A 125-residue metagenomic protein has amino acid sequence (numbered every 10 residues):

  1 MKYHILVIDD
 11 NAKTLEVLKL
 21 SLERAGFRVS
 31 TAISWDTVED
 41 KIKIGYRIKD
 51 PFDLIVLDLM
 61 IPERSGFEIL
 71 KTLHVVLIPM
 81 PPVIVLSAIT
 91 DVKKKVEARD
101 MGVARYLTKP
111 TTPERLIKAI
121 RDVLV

Functional and structural regions predicted by a protein language model:
T31-L54: Acidic, metal-coordinating helix/loop segments flanking the phosphotransfer/catalytic sites of two-component signaling
S34, S65-E68: Acidic catalytic/metal-coordinating carboxylates
I55, L59-M60: The short loop immediately C-terminal to the conserved phospho-acceptor aspartate in CheY-like receiver
I61-P62, V76, D91, K109-P110: The feature encodes the CheY-like receiver
F67-P79: Short amphipathic alpha-helix used as the core "switch/output" element in two-component signaling
E68, T90-R105, K118: Alpha4 helix (beta4-alpha4-beta5 surface) of REC/receiver domains from two-component response regulators
T111-I120: C-terminal output helix
